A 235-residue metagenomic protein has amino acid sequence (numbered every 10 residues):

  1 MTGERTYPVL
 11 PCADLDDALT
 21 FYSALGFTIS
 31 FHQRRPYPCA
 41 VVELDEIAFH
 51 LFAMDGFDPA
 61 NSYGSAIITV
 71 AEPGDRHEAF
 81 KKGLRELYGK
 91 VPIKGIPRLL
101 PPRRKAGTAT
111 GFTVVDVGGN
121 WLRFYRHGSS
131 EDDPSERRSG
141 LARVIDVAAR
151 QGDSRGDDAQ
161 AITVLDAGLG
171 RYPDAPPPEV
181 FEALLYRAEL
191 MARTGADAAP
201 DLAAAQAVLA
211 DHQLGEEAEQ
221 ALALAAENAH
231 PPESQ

Functional and structural regions predicted by a protein language model:
M1-D16, H127-D157: N-terminal beta-strand motif that seeds the catalytic metal site of vicinal oxygen chelate
M1-E4, D58-Y63, K105-A106: Short glycine-enriched loop/turn motifs at secondary-structure junctions
L10-F49, D158-D174: Core segments of cupin and vicinal oxygen chelate
A18-L19, P73-H77, W121: Internal amphipathic alpha-helical segments of the cytochrome P450 catalytic fold
S30-S65, V70, W121-R126, L190-T194: Conserved short beta-strand elements that form part of the metal-binding/catalytic scaffold of enzyme active sites
A66-F112, R150-S234: Vicinal oxygen chelate
V114-L122: Short, glycine-anchored, charge-dense loop/turn motifs used at functional sites
V115, L141-I145, L184: TPR repeat positional signature
